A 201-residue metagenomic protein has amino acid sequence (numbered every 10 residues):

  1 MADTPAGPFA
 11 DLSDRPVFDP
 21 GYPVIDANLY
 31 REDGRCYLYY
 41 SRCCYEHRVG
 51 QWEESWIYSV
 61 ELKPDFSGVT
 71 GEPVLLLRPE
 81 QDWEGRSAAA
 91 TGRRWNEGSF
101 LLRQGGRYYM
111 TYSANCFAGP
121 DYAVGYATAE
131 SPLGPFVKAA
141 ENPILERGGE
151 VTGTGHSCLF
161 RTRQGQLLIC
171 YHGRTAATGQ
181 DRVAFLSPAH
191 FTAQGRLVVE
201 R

Functional and structural regions predicted by a protein language model:
M1-R201: Carbohydrate-active catalytic/glycan-binding domains of CAZyme proteins, especially the secreted or lumenal ectodomains
